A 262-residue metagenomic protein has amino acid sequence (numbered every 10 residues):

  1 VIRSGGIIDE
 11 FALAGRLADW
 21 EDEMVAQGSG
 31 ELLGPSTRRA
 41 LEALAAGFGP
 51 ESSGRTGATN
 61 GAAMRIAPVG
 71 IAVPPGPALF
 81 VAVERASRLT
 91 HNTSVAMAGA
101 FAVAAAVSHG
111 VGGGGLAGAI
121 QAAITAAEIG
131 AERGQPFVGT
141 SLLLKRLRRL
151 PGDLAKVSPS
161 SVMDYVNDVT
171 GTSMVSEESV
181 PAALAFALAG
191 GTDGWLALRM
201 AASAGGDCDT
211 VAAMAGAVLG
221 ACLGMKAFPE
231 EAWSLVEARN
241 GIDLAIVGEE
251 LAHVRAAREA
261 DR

Functional and structural regions predicted by a protein language model:
V1-R262: Structured, active/binding-site neighborhoods that engage oxygen-rich ligands
